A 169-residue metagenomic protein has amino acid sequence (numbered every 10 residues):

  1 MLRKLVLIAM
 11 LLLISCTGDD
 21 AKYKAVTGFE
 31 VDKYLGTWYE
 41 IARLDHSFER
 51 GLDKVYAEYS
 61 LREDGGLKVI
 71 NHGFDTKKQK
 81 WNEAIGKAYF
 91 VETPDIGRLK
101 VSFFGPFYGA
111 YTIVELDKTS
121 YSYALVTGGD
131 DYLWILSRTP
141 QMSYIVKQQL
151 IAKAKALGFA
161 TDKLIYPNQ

Functional and structural regions predicted by a protein language model:
L5-I14: Sec-dependent N-terminal signal peptides
C16-Q169: A beta-rich soluble binding module of mature secreted/lumenal proteins
